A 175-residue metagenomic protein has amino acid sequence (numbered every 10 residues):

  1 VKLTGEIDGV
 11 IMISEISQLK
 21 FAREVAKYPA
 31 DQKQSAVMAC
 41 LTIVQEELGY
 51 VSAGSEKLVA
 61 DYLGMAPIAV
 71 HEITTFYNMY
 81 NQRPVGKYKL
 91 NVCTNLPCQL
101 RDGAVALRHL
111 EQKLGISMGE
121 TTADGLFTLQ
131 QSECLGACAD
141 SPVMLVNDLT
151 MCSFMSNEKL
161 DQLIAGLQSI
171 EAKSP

Functional and structural regions predicted by a protein language model:
K2-P175: Signature of N-terminal electron-transfer/Fe-S-associated modules in redox systems
